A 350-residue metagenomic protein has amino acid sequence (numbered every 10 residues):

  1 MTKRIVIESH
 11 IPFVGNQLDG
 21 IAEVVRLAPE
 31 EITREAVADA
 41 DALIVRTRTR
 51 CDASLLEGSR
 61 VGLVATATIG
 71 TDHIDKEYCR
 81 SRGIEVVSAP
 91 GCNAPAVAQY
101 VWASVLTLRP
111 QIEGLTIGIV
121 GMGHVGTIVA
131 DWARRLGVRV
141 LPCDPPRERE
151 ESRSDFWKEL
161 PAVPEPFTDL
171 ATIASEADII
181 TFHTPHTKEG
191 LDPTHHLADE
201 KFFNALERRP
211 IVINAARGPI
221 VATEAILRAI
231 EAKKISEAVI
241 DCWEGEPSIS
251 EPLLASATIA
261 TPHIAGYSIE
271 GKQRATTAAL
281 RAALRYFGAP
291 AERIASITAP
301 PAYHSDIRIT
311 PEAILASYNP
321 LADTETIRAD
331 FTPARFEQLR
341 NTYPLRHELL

Functional and structural regions predicted by a protein language model:
M1-A40: N-terminal glycine-/charge-rich "phosphate-binding" loop or analogous flexible N-terminal tail
E8, V45-R46, A67, T181-H186 (+1 more regions): Short, well-ordered coil/turn residues at beta-beta hairpins and beta-strand->alpha-helix junctions within
S9, A98, L115-R134: Glycine-rich adenosine-cofactor-binding loop
A42-I112: Phosphate/diphosphate ligand-binding glycine-rich loop within oxidoreductases
C51-D52, E151-E251: Rossmann-like adenosine-cofactor binding region
A98-G114, R134-L136, T277-R285: Oxidoreductase and adenylate-handling cofactor-binding alpha/beta cores
L136-W157: NAD(P)-binding Rossmann-fold cofactor-contacting core
R209-L350: Rossmann-like dinucleotide-binding domain for NAD(H)/NADP(H)
